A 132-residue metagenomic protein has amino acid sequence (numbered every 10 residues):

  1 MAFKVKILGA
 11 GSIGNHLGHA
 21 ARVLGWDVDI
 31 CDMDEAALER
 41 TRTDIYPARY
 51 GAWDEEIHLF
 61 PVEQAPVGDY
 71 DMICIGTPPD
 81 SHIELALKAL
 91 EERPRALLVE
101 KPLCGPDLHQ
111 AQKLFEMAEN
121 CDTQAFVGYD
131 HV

Functional and structural regions predicted by a protein language model:
M1-G51: N-terminal Rossmann-like dinucleotide-binding module
A2-K4, Y70, P94: Phosphate-coordination loops involved in phosphoryl transfer and adenosine-cofactor binding
N15, H19, E35, E39 (+3 more regions): Amphipathic, non-transmembrane alpha-helical secondary structure
D27, Y70-I73: Local beta-strand N-terminus motif with an aromatic residue
D54-Y70: Short acidic low-complexity segments
M72, I83-D130: Beta-strand-loop-alpha-helix segment that lines the small-molecule cofactor/substrate pocket of alpha/beta enzymes
P78: Aromatic "clamp/platform" in nucleotide-sugar-dependent glycosyltransferases that forms part of the donor/acceptor
